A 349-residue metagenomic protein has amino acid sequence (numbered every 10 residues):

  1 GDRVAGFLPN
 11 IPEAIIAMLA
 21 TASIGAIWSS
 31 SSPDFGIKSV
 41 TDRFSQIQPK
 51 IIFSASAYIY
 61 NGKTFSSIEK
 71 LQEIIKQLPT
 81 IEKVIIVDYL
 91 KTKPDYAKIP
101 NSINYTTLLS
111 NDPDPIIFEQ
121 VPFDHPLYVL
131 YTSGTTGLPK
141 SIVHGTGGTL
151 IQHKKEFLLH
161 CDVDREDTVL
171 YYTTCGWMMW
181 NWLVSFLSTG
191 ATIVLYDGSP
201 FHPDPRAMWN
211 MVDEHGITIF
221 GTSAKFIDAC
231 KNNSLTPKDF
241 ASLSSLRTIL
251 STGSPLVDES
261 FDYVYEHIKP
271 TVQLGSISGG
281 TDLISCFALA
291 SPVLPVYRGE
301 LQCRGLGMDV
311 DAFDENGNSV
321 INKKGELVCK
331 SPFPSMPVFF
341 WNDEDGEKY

Functional and structural regions predicted by a protein language model:
G1-T41, T168-T173: Conserved AMP-binding/adenylate-forming
V4, T21, P126, T132-T135 (+7 more regions): Conserved S/T- and glycine-rich ATP-binding loop of Class I adenylate-forming
P9, I51-K70, K91, T174 (+4 more regions): Adenylate-forming
A17-A22, L71, S185-L187: Short hydrophobic alpha-helical segments of the AMP-binding
S23-T107, H215, S223-A224: Structural core segment of the AMP-binding/adenylate-forming
I85-I86, A97-Y131, L138, G148-H153 (+1 more regions): Conserved pre-ATP/AMP-binding loop-to-beta segment of ANL
G148-T168, M178-T218, N233-L235: Conserved AMP-binding/adenylation subdomain of ANL enzymes
L159, R247-Y349: Conserved AMP-binding/adenylate-forming
